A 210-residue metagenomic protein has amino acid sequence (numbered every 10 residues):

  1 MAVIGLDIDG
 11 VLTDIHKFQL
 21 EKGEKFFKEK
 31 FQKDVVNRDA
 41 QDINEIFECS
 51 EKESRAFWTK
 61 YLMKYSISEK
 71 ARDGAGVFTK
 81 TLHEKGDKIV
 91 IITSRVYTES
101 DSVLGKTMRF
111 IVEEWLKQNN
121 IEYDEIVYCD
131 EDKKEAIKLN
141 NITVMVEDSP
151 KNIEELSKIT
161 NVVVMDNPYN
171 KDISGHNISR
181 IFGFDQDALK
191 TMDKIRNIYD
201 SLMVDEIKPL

Functional and structural regions predicted by a protein language model:
M1-E53: Active-site neighborhood of HAD-like aspartate-dependent phosphohydrolases
D7, I92-S94, V146, M165: Short hydrophobic segments within beta-strands
I46-L62, I89: Short, basic/glycine-rich phosphate-binding loops at helix/coil junctions that contact nucleotide phosphates
S66-K70, A75-I111: Substrate-recognition element of Asp-dependent hydrolases with the DxDx(T/V) motif
K80-H83, K117, S157: Anion (oxyanion) recognition and catalysis
K88-V90, E125, V144, N161-V163: A structural signal for isolated positions on well-ordered beta-strands in alpha/beta enzyme cores
V96-V144, P150-E154: Substrate-recognition "cap/lid" segment bordering the active-site pocket of phosphatases
K138-L139, P150-L210: Asp-based, Mg2+/Mn2+-dependent phosphohydrolase catalytic module
